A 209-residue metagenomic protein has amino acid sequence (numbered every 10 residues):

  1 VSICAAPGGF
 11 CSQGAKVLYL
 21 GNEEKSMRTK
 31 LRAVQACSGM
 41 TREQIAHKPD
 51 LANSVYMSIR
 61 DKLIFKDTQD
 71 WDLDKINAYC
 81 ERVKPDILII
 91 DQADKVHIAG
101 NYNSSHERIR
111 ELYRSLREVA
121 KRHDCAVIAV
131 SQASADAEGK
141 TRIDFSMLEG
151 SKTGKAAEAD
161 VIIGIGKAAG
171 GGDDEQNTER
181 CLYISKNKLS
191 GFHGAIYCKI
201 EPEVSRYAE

Functional and structural regions predicted by a protein language model:
V1-R28, F65-L182, L189: P-loop NTPase motor core
T29-V34: Short acidic, glycine/serine/threonine-rich loops at helix termini
A36-K62: Phosphate-binding loop that captures ATP/GTP phosphates
A36-M40, I162, N187, G191: Phosphate/oxyanion-binding loops and surfaces in catalytic or ligand/nucleic-acid-binding neighborhoods
T41-I45, L88, F192: Residue-level signal for secondary-structure boundary elements
S54, S58-D61, D86, R206-E209: Replication-associated primase and helicase/ATPase modules
I59, T178, F192-G194: A generic structural signal for well-ordered coil/turn residues at beta-strand boundaries that shape enzyme active-site
L189-E209: NTP-binding/hydrolysis catalytic cores, primarily Walker-type P-loop NTPases
